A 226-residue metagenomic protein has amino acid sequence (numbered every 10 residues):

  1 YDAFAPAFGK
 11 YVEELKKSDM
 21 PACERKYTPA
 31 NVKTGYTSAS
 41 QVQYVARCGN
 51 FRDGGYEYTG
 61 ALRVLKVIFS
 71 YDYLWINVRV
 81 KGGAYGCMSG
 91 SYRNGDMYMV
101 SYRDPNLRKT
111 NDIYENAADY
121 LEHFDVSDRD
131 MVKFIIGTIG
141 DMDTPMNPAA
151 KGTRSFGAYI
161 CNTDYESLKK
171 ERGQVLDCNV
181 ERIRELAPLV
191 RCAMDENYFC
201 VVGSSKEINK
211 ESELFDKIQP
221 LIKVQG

Functional and structural regions predicted by a protein language model:
Y1, A5-F8, K33, F156 (+3 more regions): Generic intrinsically disordered, low-complexity segments enriched for polar/acidic and small residues
D2-N77, K223-G226: His/Glu-based metal-binding/catalytic segments typifying zinc-dependent metallopeptidases
A3-G9, D112-A117, L214-D216: Short amphipathic alpha-helices in soluble, non-transmembrane regions that often serve as interface/regulatory elements
G9, D19-M20, K26, D125 (+2 more regions): Short, flexible coil/linker elements and helix-boundary hinge sites characteristic of intrinsically disordered
K10, K16-K17, K26, K33 (+10 more regions): Context-gated lysine
Y36-A39, S91, V190-R191: Replace "in large, NTP-powered and nucleic-acid-processing enzymes" with "in large, NTP-powered factors and other
V42-V64, S70-V180, L186, D195-G203: M16 family metallopeptidases and their MPP-like homologs
D177-G226: In a subset of proteins, long, contiguous C-terminal domains/tails are tracked
